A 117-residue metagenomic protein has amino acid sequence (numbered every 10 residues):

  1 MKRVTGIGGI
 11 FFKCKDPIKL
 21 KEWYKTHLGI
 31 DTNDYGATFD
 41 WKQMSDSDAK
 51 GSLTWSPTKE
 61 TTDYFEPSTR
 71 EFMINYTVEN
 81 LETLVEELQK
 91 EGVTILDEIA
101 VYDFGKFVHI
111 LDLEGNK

Functional and structural regions predicted by a protein language model:
M1-T5, F11-T54, K90, V108: Core segments of cupin and vicinal oxygen chelate
K2-V4, Y64-S68: Short, flexible turn/loop "capping" segments at secondary-structure junctions
K15-P17, P67-K117: Vicinal oxygen chelate
L28-D34, F65-P67, N75-T77: Short low-complexity stretches enriched in small and charged residues
T54-E60, V93: Short amphipathic beta-strand starts and helix->beta connectors
